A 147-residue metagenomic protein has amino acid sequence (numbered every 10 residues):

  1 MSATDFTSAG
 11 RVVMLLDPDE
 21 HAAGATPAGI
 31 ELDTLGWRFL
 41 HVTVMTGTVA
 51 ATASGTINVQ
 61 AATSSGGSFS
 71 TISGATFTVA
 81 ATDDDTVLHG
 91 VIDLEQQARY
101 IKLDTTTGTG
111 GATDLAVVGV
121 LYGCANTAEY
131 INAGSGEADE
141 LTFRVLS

Functional and structural regions predicted by a protein language model:
M1-S147: Surface-exposed, low-hydrophobicity beta-strand/loop segments enriched in small/polar/acidic residues
